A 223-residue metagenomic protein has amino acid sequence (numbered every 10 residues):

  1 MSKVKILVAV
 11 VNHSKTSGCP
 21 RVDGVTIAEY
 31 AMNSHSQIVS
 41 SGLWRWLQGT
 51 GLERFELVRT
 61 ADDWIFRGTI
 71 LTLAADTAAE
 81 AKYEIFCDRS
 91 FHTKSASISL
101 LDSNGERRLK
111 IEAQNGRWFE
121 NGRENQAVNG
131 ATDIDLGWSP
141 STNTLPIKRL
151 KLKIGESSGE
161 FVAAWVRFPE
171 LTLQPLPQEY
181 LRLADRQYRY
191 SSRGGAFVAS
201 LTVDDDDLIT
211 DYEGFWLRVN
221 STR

Functional and structural regions predicted by a protein language model:
A28-R54, R108-R189, R193-G194: Solvent-exposed helix/loop surface patches that form functional interfaces
S41-F86: Short N-terminal edge-element motif at the start of the domain
I70, S97-L100, G122-R123, S192-R193 (+1 more regions): Beta-turn initiation residues at beta-strand->coil junctions
A75-A78, S191-G195: Short loop/turn motifs at secondary-structure junctions and domain boundaries
A75-N121: Hydrophobic/aromatic-rich structural module bridging two neighboring secondary-structure elements via a short loop
R193-R223: C-terminal structured interaction module
